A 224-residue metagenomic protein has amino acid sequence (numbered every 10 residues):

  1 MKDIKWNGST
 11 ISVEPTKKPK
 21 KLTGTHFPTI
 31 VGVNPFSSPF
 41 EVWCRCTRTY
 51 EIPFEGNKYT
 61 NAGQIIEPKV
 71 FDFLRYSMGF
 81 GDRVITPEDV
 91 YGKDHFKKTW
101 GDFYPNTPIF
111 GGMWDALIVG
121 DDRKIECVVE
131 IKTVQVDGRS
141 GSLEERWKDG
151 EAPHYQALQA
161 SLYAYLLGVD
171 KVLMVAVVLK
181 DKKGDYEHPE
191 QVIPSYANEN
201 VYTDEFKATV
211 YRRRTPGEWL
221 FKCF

Functional and structural regions predicted by a protein language model:
M1-F73, S77: Charged, glycine-rich intrinsically disordered N-terminal tails and low-complexity linkers that flank
G32, V84-T86, C127-E130, K171-A176: A structural signal for short, well-ordered beta-strand segments and their strand-loop junctions that often border
K69, L158-L162: Short amphipathic alpha-helical face segments that pack within enzyme cores and frequently flank/anchor catalytic
L74, W114-E145, Y163: Conserved catalytic cores of phosphodiester-cleaving nucleases, focusing on short active-site segments
Y76-G81, I118-I125, A164-L173, D181: Secondary-structure boundary elements
T86-V128: Active-site metal-binding core of divalent-cation-utilizing nuclease and nuclease-like domains
P108-G111, A152-L158: Short, glycine/acidic-rich beta->alpha junctions
G141-L143, K148-P153, L166-F224: Metal-dependent nuclease catalytic regions and adjoining charged, substrate-binding loops involved in nucleic-acid end
